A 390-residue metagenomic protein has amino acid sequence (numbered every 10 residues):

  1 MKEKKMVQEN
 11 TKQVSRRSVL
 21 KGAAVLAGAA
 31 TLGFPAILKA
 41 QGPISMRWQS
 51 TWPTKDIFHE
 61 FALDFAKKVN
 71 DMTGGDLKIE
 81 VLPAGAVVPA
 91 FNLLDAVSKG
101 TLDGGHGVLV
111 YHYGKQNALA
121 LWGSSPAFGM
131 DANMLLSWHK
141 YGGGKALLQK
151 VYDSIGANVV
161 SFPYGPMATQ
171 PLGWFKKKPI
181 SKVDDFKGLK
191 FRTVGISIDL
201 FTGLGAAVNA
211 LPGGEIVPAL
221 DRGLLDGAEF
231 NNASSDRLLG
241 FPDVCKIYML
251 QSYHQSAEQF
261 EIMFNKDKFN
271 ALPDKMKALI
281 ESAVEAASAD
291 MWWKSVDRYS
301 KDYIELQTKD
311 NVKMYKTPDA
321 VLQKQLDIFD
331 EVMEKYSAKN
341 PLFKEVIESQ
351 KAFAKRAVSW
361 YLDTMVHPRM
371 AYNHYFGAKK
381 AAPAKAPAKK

Functional and structural regions predicted by a protein language model:
K2, V7, K12-M134, K150-K390: N-terminal secretory/targeting leader peptides
N133-Q149: A gly/proline- and charged-residue-enriched helix-loop-helix capping module
